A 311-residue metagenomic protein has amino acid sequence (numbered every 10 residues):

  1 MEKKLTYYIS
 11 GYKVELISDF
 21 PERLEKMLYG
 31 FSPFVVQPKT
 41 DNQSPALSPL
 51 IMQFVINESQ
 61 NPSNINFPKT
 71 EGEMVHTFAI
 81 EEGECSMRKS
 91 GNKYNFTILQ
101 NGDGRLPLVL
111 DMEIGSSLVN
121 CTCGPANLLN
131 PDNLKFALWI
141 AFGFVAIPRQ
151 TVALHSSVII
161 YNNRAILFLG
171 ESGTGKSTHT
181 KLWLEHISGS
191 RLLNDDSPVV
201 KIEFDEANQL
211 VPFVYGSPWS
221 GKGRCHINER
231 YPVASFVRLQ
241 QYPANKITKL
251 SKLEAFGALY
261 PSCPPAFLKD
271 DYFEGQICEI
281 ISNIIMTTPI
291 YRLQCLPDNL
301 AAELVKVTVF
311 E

Functional and structural regions predicted by a protein language model:
M1-L167, E171-S172, L182-R191, V199-E311: A noncatalytic interaction/capping subdomain that flanks phosphate/NTP-handling catalytic cores
G175: Conserved glycine(s) of the Walker
H179: Hydrophobic positions on the alpha1 helix immediately C-terminal to the Walker A/P-loop
